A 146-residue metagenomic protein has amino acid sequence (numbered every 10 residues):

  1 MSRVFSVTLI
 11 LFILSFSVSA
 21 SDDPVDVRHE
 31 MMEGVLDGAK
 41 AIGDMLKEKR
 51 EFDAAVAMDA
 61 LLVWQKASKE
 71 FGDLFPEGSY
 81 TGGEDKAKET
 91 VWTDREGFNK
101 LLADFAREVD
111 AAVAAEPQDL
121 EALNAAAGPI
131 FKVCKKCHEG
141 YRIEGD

Functional and structural regions predicted by a protein language model:
M1-R3, S19-A20: Domain-scale selection of a single, long terminal region that carries the protein's primary operational module
S2-I10: Sec-dependent signal peptide recognition, specifically the positively charged N-region followed immediately by
I13-S19: N-terminal signal peptide c-region/cleavage motif recognized by signal peptidases
S21-D146: Sequence context surrounding c-type heme c attachment/ligation sites in exported
